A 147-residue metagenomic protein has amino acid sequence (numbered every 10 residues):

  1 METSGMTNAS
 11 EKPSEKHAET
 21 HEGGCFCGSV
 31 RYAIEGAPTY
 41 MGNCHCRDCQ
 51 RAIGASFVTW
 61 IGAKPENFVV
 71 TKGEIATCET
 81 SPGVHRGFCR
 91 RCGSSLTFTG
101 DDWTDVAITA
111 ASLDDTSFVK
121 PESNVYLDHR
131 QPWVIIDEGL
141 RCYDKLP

Functional and structural regions predicted by a protein language model:
E2-P147: A short Gly-Trp-Pro
